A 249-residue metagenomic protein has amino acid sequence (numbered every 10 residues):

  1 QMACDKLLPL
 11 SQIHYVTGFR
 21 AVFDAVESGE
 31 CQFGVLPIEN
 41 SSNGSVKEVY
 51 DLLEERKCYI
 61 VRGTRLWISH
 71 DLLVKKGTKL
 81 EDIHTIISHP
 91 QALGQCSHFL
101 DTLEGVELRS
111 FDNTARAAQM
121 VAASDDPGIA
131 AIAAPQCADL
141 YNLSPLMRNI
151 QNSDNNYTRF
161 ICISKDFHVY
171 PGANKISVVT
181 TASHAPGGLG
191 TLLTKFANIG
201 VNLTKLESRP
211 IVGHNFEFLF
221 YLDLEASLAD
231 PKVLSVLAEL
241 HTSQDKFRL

Functional and structural regions predicted by a protein language model:
Q1-L249: Domain-level signature for soluble enzymes in the chorismate/prephenate branch of the shikimate pathway
